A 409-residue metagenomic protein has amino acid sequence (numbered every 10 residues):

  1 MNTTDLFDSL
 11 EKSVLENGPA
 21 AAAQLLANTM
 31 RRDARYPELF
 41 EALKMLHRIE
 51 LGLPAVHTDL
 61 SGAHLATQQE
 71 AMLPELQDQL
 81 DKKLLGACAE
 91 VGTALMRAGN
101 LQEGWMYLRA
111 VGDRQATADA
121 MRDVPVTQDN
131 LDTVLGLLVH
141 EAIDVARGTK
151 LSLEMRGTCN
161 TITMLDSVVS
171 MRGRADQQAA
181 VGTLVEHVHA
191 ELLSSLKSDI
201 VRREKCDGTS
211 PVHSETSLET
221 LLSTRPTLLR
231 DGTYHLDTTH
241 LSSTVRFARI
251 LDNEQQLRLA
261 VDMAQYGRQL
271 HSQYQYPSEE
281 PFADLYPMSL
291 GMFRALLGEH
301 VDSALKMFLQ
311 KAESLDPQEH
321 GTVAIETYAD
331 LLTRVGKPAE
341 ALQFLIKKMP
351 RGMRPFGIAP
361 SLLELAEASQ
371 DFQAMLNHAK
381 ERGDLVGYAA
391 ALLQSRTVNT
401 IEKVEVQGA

Functional and structural regions predicted by a protein language model:
M1-R109, Q115-A116, M121-A409: Long, low-complexity, acidic Ser/Pro- and Gly-enriched intrinsically disordered regions in large eukaryotic
